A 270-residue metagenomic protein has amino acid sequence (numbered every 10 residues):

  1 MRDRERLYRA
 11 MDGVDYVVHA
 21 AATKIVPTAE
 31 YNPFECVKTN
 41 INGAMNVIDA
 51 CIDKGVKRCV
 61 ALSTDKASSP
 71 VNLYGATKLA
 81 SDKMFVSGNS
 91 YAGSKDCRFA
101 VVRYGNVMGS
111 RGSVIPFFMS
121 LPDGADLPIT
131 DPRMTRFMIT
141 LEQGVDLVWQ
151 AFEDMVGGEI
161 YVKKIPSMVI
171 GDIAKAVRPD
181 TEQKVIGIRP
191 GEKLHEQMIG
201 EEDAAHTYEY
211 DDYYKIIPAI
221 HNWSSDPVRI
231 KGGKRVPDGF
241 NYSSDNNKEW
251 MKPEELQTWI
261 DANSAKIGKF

Functional and structural regions predicted by a protein language model:
M1-Y16: Conserved Rossmann-fold cofactor-binding substructure of NAD(P)-dependent oxidoreductases
R2, A67, V107-G109: Conserved sequence/active-site signature of Rossmann-fold short-chain dehydrogenase/reductase
E5, I41, M45, E142: Conserved active-site region of classical short-chain dehydrogenase/reductase
M11, Y31-F34, Y74-T77, I115-F117 (+2 more regions): Short, glycine/charged-enriched secondary-structure capping and boundary segments
Y16-H19, T23-L79, K83, S87: Conserved Rossmann-fold NAD(P)-dependent oxidoreductase catalytic core, especially the SDR/UDP-sugar
D53, K83, S87-F270: Strand-loop microenvironment adjacent to phosphate/nucleotide-handling motifs in alpha/beta enzyme folds
